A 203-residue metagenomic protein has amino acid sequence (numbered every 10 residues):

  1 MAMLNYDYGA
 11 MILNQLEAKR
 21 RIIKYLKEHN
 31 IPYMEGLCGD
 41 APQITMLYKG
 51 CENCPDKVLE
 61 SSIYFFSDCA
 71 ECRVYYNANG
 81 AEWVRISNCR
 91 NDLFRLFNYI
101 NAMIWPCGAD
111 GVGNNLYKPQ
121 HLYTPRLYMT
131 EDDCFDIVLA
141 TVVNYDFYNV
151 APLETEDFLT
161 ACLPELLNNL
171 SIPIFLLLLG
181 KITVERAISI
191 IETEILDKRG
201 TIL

Functional and structural regions predicted by a protein language model:
M1-K24, E28, V74-F97, L176-A187: Long, low-complexity, intrinsically disordered polar/charged segments
M1-V74: Charge-rich, low-complexity N-terminal segments
G50-E52, A78-G80, V143-F147: Beta-strand elements of well-folded, non-transmembrane domains
Y75-D136: Short, internal acidic amphipathic alpha-helical interface segments that mediate docking to partner proteins
I137-T141: Short, aliphatic-rich beta-strand segments
D146-A161: A short acidic/glycine-rich loop-to-helix N-cap element
F158-L177: A conserved amphipathic terminal alpha-helix motif
F175-L203: Short, highly charged C-terminal tails/helix-capping segments
